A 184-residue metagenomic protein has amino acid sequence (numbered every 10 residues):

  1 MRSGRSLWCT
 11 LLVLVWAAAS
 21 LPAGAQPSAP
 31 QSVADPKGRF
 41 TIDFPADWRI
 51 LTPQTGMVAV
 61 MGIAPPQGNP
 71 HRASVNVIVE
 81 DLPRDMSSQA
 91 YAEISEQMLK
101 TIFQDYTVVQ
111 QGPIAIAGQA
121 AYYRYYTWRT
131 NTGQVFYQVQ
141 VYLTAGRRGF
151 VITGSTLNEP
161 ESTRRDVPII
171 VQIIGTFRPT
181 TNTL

Functional and structural regions predicted by a protein language model:
M1-L11: Bacterial N-terminal signal peptides that target proteins for export
C9-A19: Bacterial N-terminal signal peptides
L21-A25: Sec/Tat signal peptide C-region and signal peptidase I cleavage site
P27-S32, M57-A59, I116-Y125: Short, hydrophobic/aromatic-rich segments at coil-to-beta transitions
P30-Q89, G133-Q134: Secretory pathway targeting signatures of secreted, lumenal, and periplasmic proteins
F40, W48, F150-L184: Surface-exposed amphipathic alpha-helical segments
N69-I114, T176: Mid-chain, structured segments of secreted extracytoplasmic proteins
E93-T144: Signature of long, low-cysteine stretches enriched in small and polar/charged residues
